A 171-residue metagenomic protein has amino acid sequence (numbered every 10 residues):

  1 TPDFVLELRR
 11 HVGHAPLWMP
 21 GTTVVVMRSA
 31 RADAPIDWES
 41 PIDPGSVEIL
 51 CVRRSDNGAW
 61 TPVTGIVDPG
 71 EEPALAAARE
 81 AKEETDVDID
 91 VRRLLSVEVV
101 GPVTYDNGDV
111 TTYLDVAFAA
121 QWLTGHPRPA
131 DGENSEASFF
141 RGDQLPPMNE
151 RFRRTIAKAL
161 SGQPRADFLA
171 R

Functional and structural regions predicted by a protein language model:
T1-T23, R31-P35, E39: Acidic, metal-coordinating catalytic segment for phosphate/diphosphate chemistry, firing primarily on the Nudix
V5-L8, K158-R171: Acidic/histidine-enriched, glycine/proline-rich intrinsically disordered or flexible terminal extensions
T23, E48, E136: Conserved beta-strand and immediately adjacent loop positions that scaffold enzyme active sites
V26-R28, R53, W122: Residue-level signal for short segments within beta-strands and strand-turn junctions of well-structured beta-sheet
M27, L94-V97: Residue-level recognition of beta-strand microenvironments
I36, S40-V87: Conserved Nudix-box catalytic region and its N-terminal flanking loop in Nudix hydrolases and closely related
V67-D90, E98-K158, L169-A170: Unchanged
